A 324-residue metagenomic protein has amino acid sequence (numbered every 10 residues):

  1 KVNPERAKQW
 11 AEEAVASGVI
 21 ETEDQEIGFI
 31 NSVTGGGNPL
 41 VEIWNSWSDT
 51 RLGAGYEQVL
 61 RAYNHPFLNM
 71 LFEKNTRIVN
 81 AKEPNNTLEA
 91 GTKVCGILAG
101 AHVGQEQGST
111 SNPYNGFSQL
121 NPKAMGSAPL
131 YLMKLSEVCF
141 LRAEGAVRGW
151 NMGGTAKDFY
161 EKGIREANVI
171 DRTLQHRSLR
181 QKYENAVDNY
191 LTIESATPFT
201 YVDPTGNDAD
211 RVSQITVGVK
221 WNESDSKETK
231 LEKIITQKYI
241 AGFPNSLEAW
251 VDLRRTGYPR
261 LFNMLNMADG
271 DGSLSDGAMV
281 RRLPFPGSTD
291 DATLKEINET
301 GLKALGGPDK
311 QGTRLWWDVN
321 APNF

Functional and structural regions predicted by a protein language model:
A7-C139, A146-M264: Extended ligand-binding clefts on enzyme/binding-domain cores
N263-D271: Long, compositionally biased
G270-F324: Extended, compositionally biased alpha-helical segments that mediate assembly or anchoring
